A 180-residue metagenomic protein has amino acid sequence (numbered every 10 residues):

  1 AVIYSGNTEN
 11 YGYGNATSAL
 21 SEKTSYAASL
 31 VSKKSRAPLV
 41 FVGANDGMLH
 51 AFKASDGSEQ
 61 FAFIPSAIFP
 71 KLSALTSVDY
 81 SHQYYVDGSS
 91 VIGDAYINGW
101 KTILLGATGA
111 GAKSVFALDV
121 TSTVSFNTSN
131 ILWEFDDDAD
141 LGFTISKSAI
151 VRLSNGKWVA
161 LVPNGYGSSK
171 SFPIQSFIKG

Functional and structural regions predicted by a protein language model:
A1-G180: A fold-level detector for beta-propeller and closely related beta-sheet-rich head/sensor domains
